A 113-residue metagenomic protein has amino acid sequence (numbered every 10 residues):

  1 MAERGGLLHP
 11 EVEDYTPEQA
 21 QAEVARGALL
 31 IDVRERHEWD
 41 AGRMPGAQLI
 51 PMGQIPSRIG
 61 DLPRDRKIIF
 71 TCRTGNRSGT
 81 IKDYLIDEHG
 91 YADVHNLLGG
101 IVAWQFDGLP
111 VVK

Functional and structural regions predicted by a protein language model:
M1-L29, R36-K67, N76-K113: Rhodanese-like catalytic fold shared by cysteine-dependent sulfurtransferases and DSP/PTP-type phosphatases
T71: Short, surface-exposed ligand- or partner-binding patches at beta-edge/loop junctions that are enriched in aromatics
